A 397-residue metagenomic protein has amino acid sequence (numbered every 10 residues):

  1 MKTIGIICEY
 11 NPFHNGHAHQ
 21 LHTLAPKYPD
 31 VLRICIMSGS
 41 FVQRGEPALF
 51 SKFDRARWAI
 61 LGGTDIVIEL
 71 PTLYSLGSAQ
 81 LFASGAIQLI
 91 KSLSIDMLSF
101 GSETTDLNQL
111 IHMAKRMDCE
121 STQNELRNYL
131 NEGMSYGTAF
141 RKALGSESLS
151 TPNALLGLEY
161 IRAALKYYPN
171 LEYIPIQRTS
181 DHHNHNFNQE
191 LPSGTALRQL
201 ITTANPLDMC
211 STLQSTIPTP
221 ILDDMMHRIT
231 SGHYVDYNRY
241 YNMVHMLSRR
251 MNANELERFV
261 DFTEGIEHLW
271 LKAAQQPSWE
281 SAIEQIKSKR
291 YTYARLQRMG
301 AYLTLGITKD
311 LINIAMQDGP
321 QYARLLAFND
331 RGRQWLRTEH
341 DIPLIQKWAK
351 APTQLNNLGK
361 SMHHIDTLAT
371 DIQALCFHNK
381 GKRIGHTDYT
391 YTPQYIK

Functional and structural regions predicted by a protein language model:
M1-R55: N-terminal catalytic cores of NTP/NDP-binding nucleotidyl/phosphoryl-transfer enzymes
C8, V42-Q43, A59, L73-Y74 (+1 more regions): Short, contiguous strand/loop micro-motifs
P26, I60, I90-K91: Non-catalytic positions within long, well-ordered alpha-helices that form the structural scaffold/packing of enzyme
V31, D65, D96: Conserved acidic residues
D54-R57, R337-E339: Acidic, Ser/Thr-rich peripheral helices and adjacent loops at domain boundaries
R57-P71: A glycine-rich helix N-cap at a beta->alpha junction
E69-K397: Active-site cores that bind ATP or allylic diphosphates and position pyrophosphate for catalysis
